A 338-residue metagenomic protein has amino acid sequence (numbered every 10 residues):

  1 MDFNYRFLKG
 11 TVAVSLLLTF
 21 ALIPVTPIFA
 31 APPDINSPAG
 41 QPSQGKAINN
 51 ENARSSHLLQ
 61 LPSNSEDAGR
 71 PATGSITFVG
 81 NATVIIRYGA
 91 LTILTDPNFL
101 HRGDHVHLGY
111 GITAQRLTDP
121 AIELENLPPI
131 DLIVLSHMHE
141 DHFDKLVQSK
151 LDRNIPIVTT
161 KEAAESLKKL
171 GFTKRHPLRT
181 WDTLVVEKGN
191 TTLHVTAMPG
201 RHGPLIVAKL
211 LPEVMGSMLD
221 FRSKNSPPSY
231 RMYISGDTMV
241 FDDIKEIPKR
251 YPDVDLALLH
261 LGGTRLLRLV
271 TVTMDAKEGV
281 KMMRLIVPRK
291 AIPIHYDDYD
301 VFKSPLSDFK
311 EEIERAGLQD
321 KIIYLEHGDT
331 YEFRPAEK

Functional and structural regions predicted by a protein language model:
D2-V14: Bacterial N-terminal signal peptides that target proteins for export
T11-P24: Bacterial N-terminal signal peptides
P42-P71, T159-Y230, E312-A336: Metallo-beta-lactamase
P62-E66, L91-V134, K145-K150, G203-V207 (+1 more regions): Pre-active-site segment of Zn-dependent metallo-hydrolases
G69-E123, L210-G236: Conserved beta-strand hairpin/beta-sheet module of binuclear metal-dependent hydrolase folds, prominently
R116, P156, E162-E165, M239-H327: Cap/insert and terminal regions of metallo-dependent hydrolase folds
L127, H142-I157, L211-G216, D220 (+4 more regions): Mobile, glycine- and charge-enriched loop segments and immediately flanking short secondary-structure elements within
I130-D141, A291: Metallo-beta-lactamase
